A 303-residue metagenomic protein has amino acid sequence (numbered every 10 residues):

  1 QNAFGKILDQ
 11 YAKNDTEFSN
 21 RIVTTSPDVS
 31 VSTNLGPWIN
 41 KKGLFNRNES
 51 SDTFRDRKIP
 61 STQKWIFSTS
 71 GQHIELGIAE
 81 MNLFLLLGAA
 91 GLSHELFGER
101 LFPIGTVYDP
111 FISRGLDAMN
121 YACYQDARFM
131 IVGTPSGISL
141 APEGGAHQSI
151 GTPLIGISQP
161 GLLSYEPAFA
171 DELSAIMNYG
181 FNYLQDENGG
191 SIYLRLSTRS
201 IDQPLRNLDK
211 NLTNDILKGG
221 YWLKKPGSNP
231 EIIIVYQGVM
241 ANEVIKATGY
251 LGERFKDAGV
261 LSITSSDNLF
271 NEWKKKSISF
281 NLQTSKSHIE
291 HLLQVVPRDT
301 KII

Functional and structural regions predicted by a protein language model:
Q1-E80, G88-A89, E231-M240, K246 (+4 more regions): Conserved acidic/glycine
N2-N20, G98, I104, I157-A175: Short, charged N-terminal helix-start/capping segments
Y11-D15, A90, H94, A122 (+2 more regions): Hydrophobic helix-cap positions at the C-terminus of alpha-helices in RecA-like/P-loop ATPase nucleotide-binding cores
F18-I22, S68-G71, L96-F102, Q125-F129 (+6 more regions): Short coil/turn connectors at secondary-structure junctions
T25-S26, G105, I131-G133, S164-A168 (+2 more regions): General beta-strand structural signal in soluble alpha/beta enzymes
D28-S30, V107-P110, P135, T198 (+2 more regions): Residue-level signal for short, function-critical loop segments
N34-L154, E172-N178, I245, L261 (+1 more regions): Thiamine diphosphate
S139-A146, I157, S164, E172 (+2 more regions): Thiamine diphosphate
